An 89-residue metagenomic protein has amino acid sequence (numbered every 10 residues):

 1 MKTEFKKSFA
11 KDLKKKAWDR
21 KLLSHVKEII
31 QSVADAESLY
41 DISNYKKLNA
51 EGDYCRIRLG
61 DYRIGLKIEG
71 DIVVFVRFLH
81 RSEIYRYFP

Functional and structural regions predicted by a protein language model:
M1-F5, I30-Y40, I72-L79: Short, exposed beta-strand "edge-strand" segments with a Pro/Gly-rich flavor and a Y/T-containing core
M1-I29: Arg/Lys-rich, positively charged N-terminal/basic patches that mediate binding to nucleic acids
K2-T3, C55-I57: Residues that recognize and position ribonucleotide moieties
E4, L48-N49, E83: Residue-level detector of intrinsically disordered/flexible regions characterized by low predicted structural confidence
K14, R20, I42, L59-R63 (+1 more regions): Enriched for short, Lys/Arg-rich terminal
Q31-R56: A short, surface-exposed loop/turn module that caps and links secondary-structure elements
